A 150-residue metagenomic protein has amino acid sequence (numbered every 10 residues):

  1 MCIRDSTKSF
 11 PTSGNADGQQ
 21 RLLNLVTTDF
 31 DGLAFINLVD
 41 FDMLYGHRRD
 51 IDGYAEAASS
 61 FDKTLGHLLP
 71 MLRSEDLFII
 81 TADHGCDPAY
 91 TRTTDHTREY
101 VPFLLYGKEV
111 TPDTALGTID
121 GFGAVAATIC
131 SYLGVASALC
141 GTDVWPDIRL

Functional and structural regions predicted by a protein language model:
R4-L150: Feature captures the catalytic ectodomains and active-site-proximal regions of enzymes that hydrolyze or transfer
